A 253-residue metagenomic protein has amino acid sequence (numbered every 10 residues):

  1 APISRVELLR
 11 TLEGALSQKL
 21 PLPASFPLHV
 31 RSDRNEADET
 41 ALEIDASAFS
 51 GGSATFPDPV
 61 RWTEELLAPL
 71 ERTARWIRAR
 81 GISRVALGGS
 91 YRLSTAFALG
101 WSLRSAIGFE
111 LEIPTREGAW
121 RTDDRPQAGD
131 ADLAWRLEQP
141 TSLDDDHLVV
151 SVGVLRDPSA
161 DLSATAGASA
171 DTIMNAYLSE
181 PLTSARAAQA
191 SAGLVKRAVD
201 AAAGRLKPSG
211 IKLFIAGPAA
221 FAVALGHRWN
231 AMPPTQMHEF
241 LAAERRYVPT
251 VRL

Functional and structural regions predicted by a protein language model:
A1-E43, G51, S94-G100, R104-S105 (+3 more regions): Defense-system signaling and execution modules centered on TIR/cGAS-STING-like, death/scaffold domains and their
Q18-S53, V154-E180: Short, compositionally biased "basic patch" segments
A48-E64, S179-A190: Glycine-rich phosphate-binding "P-loop"
L66-I77, A188-S209, F221: A short, acidic, amphipathic alpha-helical segment used as a generic capping/interface helix at domain edges
I82-G88, F109, D146-V150, D171-M174 (+2 more regions): Hydrophobic beta-strand segments of well-ordered beta-sheets in folded domains
A86-F97, G153-P158, K212-V223: Gly/Ser/Thr-rich loops at beta-strand to alpha-helix junctions that form or flank small-molecule/cofactor-binding
R92-A119, S163-D171, P208, A219-R252: Extended intrinsically disordered, low-complexity coil regions enriched in Ser, Thr, Gly, Ala and often Pro
Q127-A198: Redox- and metal-dependent alpha/beta enzyme cores, enriched for Fe-S-associated oxidoreductases and cofactor-handling
